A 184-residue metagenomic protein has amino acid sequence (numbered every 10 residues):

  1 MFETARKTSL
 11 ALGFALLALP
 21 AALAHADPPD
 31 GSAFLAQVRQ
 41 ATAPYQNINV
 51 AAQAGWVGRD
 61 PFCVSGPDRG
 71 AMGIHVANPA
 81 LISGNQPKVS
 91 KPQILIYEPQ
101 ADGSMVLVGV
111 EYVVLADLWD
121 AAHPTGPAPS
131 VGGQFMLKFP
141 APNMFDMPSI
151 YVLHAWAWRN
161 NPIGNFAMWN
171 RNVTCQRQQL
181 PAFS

Functional and structural regions predicted by a protein language model:
M1-L12: Bacterial N-terminal signal peptides that target proteins for export
F2, A24-A26: N-terminal targeting leaders of exported, membrane, and organelle-targeted proteins
A11-P20: Bacterial N-terminal signal peptides
A26-S184: Primary mode marks residue(s) on the alpha4-beta5-alpha5 output face of response regulator receiver
